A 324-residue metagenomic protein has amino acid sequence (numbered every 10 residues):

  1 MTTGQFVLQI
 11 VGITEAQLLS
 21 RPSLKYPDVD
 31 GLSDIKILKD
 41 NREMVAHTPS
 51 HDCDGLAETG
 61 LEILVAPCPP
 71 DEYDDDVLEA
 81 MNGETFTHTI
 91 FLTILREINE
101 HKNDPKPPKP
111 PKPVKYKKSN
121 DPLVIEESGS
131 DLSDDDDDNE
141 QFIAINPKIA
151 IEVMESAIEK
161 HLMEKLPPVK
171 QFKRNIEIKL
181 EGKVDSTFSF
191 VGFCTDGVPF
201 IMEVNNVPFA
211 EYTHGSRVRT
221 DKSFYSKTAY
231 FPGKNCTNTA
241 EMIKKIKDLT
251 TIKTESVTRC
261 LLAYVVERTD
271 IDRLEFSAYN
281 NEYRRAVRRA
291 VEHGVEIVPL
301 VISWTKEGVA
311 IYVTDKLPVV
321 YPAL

Functional and structural regions predicted by a protein language model:
L8-S23: Structural detector for short beta-strands of small beta-barrel domains
P22-L24, S50, A66-E79: Short, charged beta-turn/beta-strand-edge "cap" motif at the junction between a beta-strand and an adjacent loop
S23, E97-N103, Q141-K148, M163-R217 (+3 more regions): Active-site metal-binding core of divalent-cation-utilizing nuclease and nuclease-like domains
L24-D34: Short aromatic-glycine-enriched beta-strand elements
N41-L56: Beta-strand/loop nucleic-acid-binding surfaces
K102-G129, S133-E181: Acidic-basic catalytic patches of nuclease active cores, encompassing PD-(D/E)XK and other metal-cofactor nuclease
V204, A210-E211, S216-N281, V301-S303: Nucleic-acid nuclease catalytic cores
R268-L324: Domain-level recognition of nuclease-like catalytic cores that cleave nucleotide substrates
